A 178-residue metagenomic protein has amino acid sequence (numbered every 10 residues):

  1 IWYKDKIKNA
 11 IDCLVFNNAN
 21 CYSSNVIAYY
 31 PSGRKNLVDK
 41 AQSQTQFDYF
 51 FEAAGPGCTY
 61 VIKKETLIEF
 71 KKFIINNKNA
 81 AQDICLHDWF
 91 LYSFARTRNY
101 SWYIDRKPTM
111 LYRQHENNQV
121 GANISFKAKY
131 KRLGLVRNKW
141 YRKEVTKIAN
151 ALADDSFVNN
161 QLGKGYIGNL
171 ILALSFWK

Functional and structural regions predicted by a protein language model:
I1-F126: Nucleotide-sugar donor-binding/catalytic module of glycosyltransferases that assemble extracellular/cell-envelope
F73-A80, F90, L111-K178: C-terminal subregions of glycosyltransferases and related glycan-biosynthesis enzymes
